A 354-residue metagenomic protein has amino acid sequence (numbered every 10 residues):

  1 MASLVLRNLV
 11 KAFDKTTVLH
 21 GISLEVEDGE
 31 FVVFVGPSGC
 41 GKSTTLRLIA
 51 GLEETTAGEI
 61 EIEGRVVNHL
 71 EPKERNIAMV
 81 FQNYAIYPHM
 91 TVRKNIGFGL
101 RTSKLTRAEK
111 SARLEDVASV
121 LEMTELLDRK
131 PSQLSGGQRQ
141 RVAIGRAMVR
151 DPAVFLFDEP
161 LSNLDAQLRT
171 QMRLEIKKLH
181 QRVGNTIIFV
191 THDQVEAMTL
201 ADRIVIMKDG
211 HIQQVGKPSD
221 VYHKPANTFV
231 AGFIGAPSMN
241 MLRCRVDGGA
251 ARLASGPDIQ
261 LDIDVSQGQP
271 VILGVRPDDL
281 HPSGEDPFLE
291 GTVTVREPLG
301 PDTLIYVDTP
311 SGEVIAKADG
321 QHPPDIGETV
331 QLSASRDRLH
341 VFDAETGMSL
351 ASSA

Functional and structural regions predicted by a protein language model:
V5, E25, E61, Q331-S333: ABC ATPase nucleotide-binding domain
F31, P72-F229: ABC ATPase nucleotide-binding domains
V35-P37: The feature captures the beta-strand-to-loop junction immediately N-terminal to the Walker
A50: Helix-to-loop junction immediately C-terminal to a conserved catalytic motif
E53-E61: Conserved post-Walker A/P-loop segment of ABC ATPase nucleotide-binding domains
E59, R65, H211: ATP-binding/catalytic-site motifs of ATP-hydrolyzing domains
R243, A250-E297, E313, H322-A354: Glycine/charge-rich catalytic "coupling/switch" loops of P-loop NTPases
